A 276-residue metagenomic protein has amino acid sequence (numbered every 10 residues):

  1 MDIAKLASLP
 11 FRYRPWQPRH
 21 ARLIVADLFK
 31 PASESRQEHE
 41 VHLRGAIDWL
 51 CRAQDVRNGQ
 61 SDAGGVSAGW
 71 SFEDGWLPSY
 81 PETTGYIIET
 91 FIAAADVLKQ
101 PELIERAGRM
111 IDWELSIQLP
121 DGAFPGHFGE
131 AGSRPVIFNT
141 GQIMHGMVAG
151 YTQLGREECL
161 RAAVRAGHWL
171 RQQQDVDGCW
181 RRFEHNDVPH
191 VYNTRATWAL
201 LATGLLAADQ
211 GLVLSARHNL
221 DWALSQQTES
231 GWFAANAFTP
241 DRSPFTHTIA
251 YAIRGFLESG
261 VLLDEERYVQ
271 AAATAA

Functional and structural regions predicted by a protein language model:
M1-A276: Glycan-recognition and catalytic cores of secretory/periplasmic carbohydrate-active enzymes
